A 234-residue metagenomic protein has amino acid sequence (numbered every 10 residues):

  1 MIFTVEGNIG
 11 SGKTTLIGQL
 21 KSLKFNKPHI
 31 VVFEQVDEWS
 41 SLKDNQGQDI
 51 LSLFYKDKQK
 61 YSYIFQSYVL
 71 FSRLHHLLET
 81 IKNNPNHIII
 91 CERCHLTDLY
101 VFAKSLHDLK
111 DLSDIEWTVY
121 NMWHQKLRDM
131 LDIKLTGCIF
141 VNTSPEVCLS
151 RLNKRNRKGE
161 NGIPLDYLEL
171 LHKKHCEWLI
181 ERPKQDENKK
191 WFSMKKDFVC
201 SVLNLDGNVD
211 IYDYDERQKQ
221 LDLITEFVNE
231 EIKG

Functional and structural regions predicted by a protein language model:
F3-V5: Hydrophobic anchor at the beta1->P-loop junction of P-loop NTPases
N8: P-loop (Walker A) phosphate-binding loop of NTP-binding proteins
K13: Conserved lysine of the Walker
L16-I17: Post-Walker A alpha-helix
K21-Q66, V101: Conserved substrate/cofactor phosphate-moiety recognition/catalytic segment in nucleotide-dependent phosphotransferases
D57, Y61-K134: Glycine-rich phosphate-binding loop used to anchor ATP phosphates in small-molecule kinases, encompassing both
L99-E177: A glycine- and Lys/Arg-enriched "phosphate-lid" helix/loop adjacent to the NTP-binding pocket of small-molecule kinases
L149-G234: NTP-dependent small-molecule kinase module
